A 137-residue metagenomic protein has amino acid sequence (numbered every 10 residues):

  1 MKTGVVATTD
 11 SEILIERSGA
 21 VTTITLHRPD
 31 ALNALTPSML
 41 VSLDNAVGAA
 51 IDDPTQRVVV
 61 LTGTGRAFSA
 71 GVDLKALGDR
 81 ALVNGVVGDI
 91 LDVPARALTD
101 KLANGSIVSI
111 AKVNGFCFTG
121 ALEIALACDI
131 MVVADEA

Functional and structural regions predicted by a protein language model:
M1-T64: Conserved CoA-thioester-binding segment of acyl-CoA-metabolizing enzymes
I24, L61, D73, I124-L126: Hydrophobic/aromatic residues within transmembrane alpha-helices of multi-pass small-molecule transporters
P29-L32, R66, G71, F116 (+1 more regions): A short, glycine- and basic residue-enriched loop/turn that sits immediately adjacent to a domain's principal
D30, A34, V41, G85-R96 (+1 more regions): Residues at secondary-structure transition points
L35, L77-R80, G105: Helix-loop segment at the mouth of the active site in Rossmann-fold oxidoreductases, especially SDR/KR enzymes
V58-V60, N84, I130: Short, Asp-centered acidic motifs that coordinate Mg2+ and/or phosphate in catalytic or ligand-binding sites
G63-D100: Glycine- (often His-adjacent) and acidic-residue-rich active-site loop that binds/positions the CoA thioester
L98-A137: Glycine-rich beta-to-alpha active-site loop
